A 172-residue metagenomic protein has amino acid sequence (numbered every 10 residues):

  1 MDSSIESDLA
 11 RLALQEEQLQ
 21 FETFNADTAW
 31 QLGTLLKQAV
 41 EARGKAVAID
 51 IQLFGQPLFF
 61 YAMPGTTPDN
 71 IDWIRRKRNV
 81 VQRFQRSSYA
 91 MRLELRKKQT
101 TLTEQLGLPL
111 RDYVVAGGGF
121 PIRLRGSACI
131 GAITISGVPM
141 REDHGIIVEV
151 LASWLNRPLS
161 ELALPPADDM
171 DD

Functional and structural regions predicted by a protein language model:
D2-L35, A39-E41, I133-D172: Juxtadomain coupling helices with adjacent low-complexity linkers
L9-L14, R96, T100, R123-R125: Short amphipathic alpha-helical segments, especially helix-boundary/capping motifs
R11-E16, Q31, F59-Y61, T103 (+3 more regions): Aromatic-enriched hydrophobic runs in primary sequence
E22-T28, L35, E94-Q99, P109-R111: Short linear motifs at secondary-structure transitions and domain/linker junctions
E41-L106: Structured interaction and signal-relay segments at domain junctions
D50, M63-G65, I71-I74, K98 (+6 more regions): General "foldedness" signal
L93-L110, P158-D172: Cysteine/selenocysteine-centered motifs that mediate thiol-based redox chemistry or coordinate metal-sulfur cofactors
T103-A152: Extended hydrophobic
